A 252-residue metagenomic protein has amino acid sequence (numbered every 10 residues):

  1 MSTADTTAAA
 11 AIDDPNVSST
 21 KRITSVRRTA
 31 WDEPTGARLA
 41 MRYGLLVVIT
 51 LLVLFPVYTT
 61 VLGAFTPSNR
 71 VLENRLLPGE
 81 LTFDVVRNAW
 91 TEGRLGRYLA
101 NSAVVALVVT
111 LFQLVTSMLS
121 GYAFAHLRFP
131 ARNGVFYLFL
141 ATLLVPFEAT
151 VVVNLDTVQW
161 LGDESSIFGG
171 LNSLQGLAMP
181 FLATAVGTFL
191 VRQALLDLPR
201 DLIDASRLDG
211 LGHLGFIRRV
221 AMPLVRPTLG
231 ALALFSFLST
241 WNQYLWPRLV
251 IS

Functional and structural regions predicted by a protein language model:
M1-L46: Transmembrane alpha-helical segments of polytopic membrane transport and secretion proteins
R38-S252: A structural signal for multi-pass alpha-helical bundles of membrane permease subunits that mediate small-molecule
